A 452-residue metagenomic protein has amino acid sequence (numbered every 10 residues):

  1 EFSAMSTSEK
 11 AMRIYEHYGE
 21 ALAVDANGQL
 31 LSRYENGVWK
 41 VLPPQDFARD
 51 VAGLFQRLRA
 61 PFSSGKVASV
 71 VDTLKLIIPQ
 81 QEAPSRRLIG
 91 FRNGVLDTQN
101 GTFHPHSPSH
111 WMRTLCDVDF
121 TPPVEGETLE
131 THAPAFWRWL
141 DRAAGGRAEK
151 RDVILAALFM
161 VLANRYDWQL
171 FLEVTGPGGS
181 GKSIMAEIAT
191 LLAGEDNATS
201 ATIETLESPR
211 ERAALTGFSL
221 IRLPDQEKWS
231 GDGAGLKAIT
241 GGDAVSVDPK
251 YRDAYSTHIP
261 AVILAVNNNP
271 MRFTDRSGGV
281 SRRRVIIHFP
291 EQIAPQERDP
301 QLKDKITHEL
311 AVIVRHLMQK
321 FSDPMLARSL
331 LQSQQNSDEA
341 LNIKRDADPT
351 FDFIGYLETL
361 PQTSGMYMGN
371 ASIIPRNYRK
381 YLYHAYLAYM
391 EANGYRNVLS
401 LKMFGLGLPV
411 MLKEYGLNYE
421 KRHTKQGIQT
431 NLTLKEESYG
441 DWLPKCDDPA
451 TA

Functional and structural regions predicted by a protein language model:
E1-A21, S32, V38-K40, H104 (+4 more regions): Replication-associated primase and helicase/ATPase modules
E1-T128, Y378, L399: Intein modules and their embedded homing endonuclease domains
G19-D46, V95-G217, V285-H288, L317 (+4 more regions): P-loop NTPase catalytic core of nucleic-acid-dependent motor ATPases
D50, M185-I188, A214, F218 (+4 more regions): Alpha-helical scaffold elements adjacent to nucleotide-binding pockets in ATP/GTP-utilizing enzyme cores
S64, A68, P79-S85, A193-E195 (+8 more regions): Positively charged interface segments
H104, A198, H308-F351: Phosphate-handling catalytic cores of nucleic-acid transaction enzymes
E211-R252: Conserved nucleotide-sensing/catalytic segment adjacent to the nucleotide-binding pocket in NTP-handling enzymes
G217-L220, I259-I263: Loop/turn-to-beta-strand initiation segments
